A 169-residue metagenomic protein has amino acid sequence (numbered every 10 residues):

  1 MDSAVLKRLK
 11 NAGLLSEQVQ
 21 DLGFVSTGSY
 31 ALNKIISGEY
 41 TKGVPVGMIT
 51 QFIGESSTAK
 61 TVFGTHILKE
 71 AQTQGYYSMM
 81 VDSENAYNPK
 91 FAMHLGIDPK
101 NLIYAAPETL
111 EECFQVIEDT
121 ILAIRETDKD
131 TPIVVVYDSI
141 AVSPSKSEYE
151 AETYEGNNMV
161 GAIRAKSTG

Functional and structural regions predicted by a protein language model:
M1-N101, C113-L122: The Walker A/P-loop phosphate-binding site
F24, L102-A105, D128-P132: Short, surface-exposed helix-loop/turn micro-motifs enriched in polar/charged residues
I49-G54, A105, E155-I163: Short, basic, glycine/proline-bearing loop/turn elements
S83-N85, P107-T109, S139-I140: Short, ordered loop/turn segments at secondary-structure junctions
E111-G169: P-loop NTPase motor core
